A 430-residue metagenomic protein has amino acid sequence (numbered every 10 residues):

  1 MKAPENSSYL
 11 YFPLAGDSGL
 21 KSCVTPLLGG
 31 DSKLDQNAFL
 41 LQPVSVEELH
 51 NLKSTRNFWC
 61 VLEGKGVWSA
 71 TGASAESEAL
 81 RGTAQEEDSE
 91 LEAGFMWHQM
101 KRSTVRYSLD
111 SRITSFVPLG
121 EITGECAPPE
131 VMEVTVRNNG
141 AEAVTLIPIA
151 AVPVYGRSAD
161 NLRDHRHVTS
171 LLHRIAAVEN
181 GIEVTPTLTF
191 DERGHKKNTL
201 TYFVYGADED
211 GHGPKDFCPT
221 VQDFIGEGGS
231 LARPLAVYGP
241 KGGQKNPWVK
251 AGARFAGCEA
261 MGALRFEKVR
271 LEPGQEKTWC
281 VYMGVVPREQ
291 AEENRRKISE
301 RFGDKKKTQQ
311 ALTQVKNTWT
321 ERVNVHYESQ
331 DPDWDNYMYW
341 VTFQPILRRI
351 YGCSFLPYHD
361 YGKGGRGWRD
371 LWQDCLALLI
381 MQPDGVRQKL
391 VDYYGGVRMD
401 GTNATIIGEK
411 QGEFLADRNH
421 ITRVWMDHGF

Functional and structural regions predicted by a protein language model:
M1-W372, P383-G396, I407-G408, T422-D427: Anionic coordination/interaction segments
D374, K410-L415: Low-complexity, intrinsically disordered or weakly predicted helical/coil tracts enriched in serine/threonine
G401-E409: Extended hydrophobic/aromatic segments used for targeting, binding, or gating
F414-R423: The substrate-binding groove and active-site-proximal loops of carbohydrate-active enzymes, especially glycoside
